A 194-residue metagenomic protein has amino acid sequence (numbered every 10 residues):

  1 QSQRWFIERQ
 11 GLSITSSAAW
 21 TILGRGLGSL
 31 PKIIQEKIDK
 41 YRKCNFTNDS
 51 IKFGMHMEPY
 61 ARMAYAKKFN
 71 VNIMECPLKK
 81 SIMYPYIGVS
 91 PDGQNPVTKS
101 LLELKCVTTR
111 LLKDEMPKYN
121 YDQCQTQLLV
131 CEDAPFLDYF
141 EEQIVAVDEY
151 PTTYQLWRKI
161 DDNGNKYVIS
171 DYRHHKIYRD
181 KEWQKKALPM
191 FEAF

Functional and structural regions predicted by a protein language model:
Q1-Y60, K68, V145-T152, K159: Charged, glycine-rich intrinsically disordered N-terminal tails and low-complexity linkers that flank
I51, K67-A193: Nucleic-acid nuclease catalytic cores
